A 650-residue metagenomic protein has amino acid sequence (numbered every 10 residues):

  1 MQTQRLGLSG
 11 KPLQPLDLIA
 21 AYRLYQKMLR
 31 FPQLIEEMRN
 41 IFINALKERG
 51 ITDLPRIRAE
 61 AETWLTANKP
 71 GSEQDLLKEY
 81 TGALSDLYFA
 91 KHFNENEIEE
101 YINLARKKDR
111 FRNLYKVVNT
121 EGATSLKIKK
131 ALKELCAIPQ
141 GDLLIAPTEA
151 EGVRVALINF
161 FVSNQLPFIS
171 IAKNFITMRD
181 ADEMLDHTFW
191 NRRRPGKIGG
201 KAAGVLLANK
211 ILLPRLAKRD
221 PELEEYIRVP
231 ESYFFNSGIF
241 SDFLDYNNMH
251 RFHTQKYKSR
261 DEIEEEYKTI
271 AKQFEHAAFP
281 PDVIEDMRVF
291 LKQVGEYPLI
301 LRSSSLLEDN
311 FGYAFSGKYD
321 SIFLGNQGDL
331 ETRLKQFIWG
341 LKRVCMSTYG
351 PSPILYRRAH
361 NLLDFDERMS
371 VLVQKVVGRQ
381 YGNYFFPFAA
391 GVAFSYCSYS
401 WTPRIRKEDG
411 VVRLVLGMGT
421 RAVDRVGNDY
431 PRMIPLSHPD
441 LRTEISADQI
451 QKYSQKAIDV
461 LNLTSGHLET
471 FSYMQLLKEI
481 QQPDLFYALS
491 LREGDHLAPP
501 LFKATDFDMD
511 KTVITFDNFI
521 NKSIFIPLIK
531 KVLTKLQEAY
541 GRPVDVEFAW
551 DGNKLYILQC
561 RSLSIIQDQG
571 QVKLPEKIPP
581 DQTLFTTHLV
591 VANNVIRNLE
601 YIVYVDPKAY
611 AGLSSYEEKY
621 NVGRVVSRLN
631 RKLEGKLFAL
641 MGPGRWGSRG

Functional and structural regions predicted by a protein language model:
M1-L372, Y381: N-terminal beta-alpha lobe that positions the nucleotide/phosphoryl donor in ATP/NTP-coupled carboxylate activation
E151-V155, S163-D220, A277-G650: Conserved mixed alpha/beta core segments that line enzyme active sites in large multi-domain catalysts
